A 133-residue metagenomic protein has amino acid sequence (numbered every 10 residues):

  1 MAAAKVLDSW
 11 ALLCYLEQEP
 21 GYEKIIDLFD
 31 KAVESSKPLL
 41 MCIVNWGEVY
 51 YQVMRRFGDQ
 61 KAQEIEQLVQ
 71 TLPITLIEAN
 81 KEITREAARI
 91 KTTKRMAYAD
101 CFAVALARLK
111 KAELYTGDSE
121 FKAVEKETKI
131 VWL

Functional and structural regions predicted by a protein language model:
M1-A4, T75, V104-L133: Acidic, PIN/NYN-like endoribonuclease modules and their adjacent C-terminal/linker elements
M1-M41, M54-Q67: Short, well-structured N-terminal submotif of metal-dependent ribonuclease cores
L7-D8, M41-I43, M96-A97, D118 (+1 more regions): Histidine- and aromatic-rich ligand-binding microenvironments
L12-L13, W46, F121-K122: A generic structural signal for short hydrophobic patches within well-formed alpha-helices
V33, Q70, R108: Anion (oxyanion) recognition and catalysis
Q52-R55, P73: Helix-loop "lid/cap" segments that line or gate small-molecule binding pockets
T75-E113: Active-site neighborhoods of divalent-metal-dependent phosphate/nucleic-acid chemistry enzymes
